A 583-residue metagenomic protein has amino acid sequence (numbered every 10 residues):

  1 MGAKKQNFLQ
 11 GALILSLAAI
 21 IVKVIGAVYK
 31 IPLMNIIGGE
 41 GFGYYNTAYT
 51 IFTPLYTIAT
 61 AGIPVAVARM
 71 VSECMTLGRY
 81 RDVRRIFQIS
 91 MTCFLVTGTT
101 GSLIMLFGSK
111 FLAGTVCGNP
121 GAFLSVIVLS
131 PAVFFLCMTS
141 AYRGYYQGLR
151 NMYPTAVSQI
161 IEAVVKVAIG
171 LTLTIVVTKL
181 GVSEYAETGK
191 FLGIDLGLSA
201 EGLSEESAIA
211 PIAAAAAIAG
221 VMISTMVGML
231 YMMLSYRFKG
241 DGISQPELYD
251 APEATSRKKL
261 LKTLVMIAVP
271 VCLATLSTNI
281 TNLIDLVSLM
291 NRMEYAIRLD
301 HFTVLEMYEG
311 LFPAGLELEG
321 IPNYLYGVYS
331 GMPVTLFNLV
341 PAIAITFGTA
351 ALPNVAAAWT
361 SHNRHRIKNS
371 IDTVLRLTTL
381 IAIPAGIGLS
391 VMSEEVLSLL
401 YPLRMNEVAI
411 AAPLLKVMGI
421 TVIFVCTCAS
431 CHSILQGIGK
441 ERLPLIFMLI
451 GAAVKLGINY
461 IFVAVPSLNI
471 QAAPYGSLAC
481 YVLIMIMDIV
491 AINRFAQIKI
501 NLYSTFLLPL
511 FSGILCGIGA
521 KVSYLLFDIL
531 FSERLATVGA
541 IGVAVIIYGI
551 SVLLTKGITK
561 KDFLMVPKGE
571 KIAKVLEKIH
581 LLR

Functional and structural regions predicted by a protein language model:
M1-I25, R81, R85, A251-A274 (+1 more regions): N-terminal membrane topogenesis motif
N7-V65, E73, L95, S102 (+4 more regions): Signature of the first transmembrane helix
M34-P54, G121, A210-A215, K259-I267 (+2 more regions): Interfacial/gating helices of multi-pass transporter permease domains
A61-T76, A344-S361: Helix-loop junctions and terminal segments of transmembrane helices in multi-pass membrane transport/translocation
K110-L129, D372, G388-V422: Interfacial segments at transmembrane-helix termini and the short loops linking adjacent helices
L136-S158, I420-I450: Membrane-interface junctions at transmembrane-helix termini in multi-pass inner-membrane proteins
Y153, V164-L230, L234, R442 (+3 more regions): Membrane-interface helix-loop junctions in multi-pass transport and translocation proteins
E294, K521-R583: Membrane-proximal transmembrane or re-entrant/amphipathic helices at the cytosolic face
